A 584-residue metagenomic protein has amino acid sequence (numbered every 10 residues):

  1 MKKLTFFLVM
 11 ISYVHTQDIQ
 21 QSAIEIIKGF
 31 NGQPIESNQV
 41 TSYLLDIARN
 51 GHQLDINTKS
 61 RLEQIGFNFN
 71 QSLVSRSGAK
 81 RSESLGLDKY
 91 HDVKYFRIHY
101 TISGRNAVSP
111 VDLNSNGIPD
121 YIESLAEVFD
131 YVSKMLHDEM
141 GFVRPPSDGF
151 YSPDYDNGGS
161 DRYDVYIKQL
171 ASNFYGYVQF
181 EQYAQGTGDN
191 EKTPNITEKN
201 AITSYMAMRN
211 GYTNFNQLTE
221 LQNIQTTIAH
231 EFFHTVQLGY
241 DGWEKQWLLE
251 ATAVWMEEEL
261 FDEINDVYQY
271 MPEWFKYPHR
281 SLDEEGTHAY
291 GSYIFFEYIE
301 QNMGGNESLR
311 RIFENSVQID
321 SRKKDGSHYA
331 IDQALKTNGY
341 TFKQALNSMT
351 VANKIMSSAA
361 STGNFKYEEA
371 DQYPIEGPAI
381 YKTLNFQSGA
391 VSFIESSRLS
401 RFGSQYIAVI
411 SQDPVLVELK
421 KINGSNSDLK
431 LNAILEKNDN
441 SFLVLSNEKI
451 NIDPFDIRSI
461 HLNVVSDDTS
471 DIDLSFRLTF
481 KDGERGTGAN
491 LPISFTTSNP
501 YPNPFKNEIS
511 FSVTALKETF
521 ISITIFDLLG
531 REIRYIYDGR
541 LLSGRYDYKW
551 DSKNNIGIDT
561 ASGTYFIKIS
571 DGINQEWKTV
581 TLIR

Functional and structural regions predicted by a protein language model:
K3-Y13: Sec-dependent N-terminal signal peptides
D18-T203, R209-F232, V236-Y240, N432-A433: Zn2+-dependent metallopeptidase catalytic core
E198-A201, Y205-G286: Zinc-dependent metallopeptidase catalytic helix centered on the HExxH motif and its immediate flanking segment
T213-F215, I450-N451, Y548-T560: Signal that preferentially marks extracellular ectodomain short beta-strand elements of beta-sandwich modules
E250, M256, F261-P374: Extracellular hydrolytic enzyme modules, especially secreted metalloproteases of the metzincin/thermolysin-like class
I319-P492: Beta/coil-rich, acidic/histidine-enriched accessory regions frequently appended to metallopeptidases
T487-F526, Y535-D538, D547-W550: Glycine-centered coil/turn sites that cap beta-strands in beta-rich domains
Y548-K549, I558-R584: C-terminal tail/sorting-segment detector
